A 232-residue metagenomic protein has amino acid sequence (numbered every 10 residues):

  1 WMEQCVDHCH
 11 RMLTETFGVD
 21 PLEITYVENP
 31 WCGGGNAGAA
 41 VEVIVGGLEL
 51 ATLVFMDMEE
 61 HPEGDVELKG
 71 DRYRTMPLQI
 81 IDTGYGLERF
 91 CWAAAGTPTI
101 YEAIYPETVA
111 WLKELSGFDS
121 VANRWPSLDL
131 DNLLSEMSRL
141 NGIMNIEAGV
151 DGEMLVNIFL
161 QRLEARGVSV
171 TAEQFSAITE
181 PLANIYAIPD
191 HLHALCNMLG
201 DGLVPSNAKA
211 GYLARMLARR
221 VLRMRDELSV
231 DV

Functional and structural regions predicted by a protein language model:
W1-M216, R223-V232: Structured aminoacyl-transfer and RNA-binding surfaces used for tRNA recognition/handling in the translation apparatus
